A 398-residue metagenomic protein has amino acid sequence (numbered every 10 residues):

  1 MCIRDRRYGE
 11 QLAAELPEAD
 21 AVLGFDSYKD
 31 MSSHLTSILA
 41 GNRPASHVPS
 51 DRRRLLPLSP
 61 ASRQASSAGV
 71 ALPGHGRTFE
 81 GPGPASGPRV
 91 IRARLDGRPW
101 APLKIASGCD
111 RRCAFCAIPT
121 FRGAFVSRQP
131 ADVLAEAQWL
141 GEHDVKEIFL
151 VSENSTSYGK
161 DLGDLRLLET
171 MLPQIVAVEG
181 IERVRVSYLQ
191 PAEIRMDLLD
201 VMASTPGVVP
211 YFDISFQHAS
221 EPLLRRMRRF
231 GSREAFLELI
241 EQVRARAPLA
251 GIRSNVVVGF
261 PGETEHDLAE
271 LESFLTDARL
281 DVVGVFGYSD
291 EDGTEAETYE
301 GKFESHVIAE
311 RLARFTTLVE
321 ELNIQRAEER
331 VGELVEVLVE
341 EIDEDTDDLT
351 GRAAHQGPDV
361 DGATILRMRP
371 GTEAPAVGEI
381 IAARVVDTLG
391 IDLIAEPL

Functional and structural regions predicted by a protein language model:
M1-Y158, D197, F212, R233-A245 (+5 more regions): Proteins enriched for Cys/Gly/acidic motifs involved in redox and nucleic-acid/cofactor modification
R7-E10, S152-L162, E193-D197, H218-R228 (+5 more regions): Flexible glycine/acidic-rich beta-alpha junction loops that bind and position SAM and/or redox cofactors in anaerobic
L16-P17, L39-G41, R166-L168, M202-A203 (+1 more regions): Short, hinge-like loop/turn segments at secondary-structure boundaries
D20, K146, E182, D281 (+1 more regions): Short acidic/polar active-site loop segments enriched in Thr and Asp
C113, V133, L150, V186 (+7 more regions): Conserved, mostly hydrophobic/aromatic
E142-E270, T276-D277: Conserved SAM/AdoMet-binding glycine-rich loop
S152, Y188, F216-H218, S254-V258 (+6 more regions): Active-site proximal loops enriched in glycine and acidic residues that flank catalytic Cys/His/Asp and coordinate
T298-L398: Terminal RNA-binding accessory module
